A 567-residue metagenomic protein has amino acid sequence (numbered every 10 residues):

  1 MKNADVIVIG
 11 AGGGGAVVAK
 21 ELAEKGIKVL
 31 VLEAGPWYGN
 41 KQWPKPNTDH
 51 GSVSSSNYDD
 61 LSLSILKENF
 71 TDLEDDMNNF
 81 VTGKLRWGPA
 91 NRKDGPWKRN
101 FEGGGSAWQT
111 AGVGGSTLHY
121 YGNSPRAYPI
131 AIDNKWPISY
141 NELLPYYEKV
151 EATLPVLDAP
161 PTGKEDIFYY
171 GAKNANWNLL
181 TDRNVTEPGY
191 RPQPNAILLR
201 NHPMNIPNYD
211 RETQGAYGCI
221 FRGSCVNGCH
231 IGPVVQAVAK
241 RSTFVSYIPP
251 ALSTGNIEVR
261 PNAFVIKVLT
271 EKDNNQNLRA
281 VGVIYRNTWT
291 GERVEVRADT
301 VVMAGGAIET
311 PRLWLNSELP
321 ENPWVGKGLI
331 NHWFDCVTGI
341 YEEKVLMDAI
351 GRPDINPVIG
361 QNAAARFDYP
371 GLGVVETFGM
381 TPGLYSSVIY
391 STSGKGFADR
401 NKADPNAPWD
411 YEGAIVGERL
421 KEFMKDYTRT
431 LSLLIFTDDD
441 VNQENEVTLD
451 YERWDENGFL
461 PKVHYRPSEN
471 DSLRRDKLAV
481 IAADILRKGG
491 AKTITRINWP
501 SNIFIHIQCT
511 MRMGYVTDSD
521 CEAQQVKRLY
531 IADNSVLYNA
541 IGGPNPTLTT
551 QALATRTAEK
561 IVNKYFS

Functional and structural regions predicted by a protein language model:
A4-V31: N-terminal Rossmann-like FAD-binding beta1-loop-alpha1 element of flavoenzymes
G12-G13, I308, V536: Residue-level detector of alpha-helix initiation sites
E24, K28, A34-S55, E142 (+9 more regions): Glycine-rich loop(s) and the adjacent beta-strand/alpha-helix scaffold that form part
P36, T48-R86, D299-T428, S567: Mid-to-C-terminal "cap/lid" subdomains and adjacent gly/pro-rich loops that border and regulate access to redox
N57-P89, R99-S106, H119, P129-A131 (+3 more regions): Conserved redox-cofactor binding core of oxidoreductases
K93-D94, I266-L269, T428-D439, L460-A540 (+1 more regions): A glycine-rich dinucleotide-binding beta-alpha-beta segment and adjacent secondary-structure elements that constitute
S116-L118, N123, T186-H230, V234-V245 (+2 more regions): Flavin (FAD/FMN)-binding glycine-rich loop and adjacent Rossmann-like elements that form
N539-A558: A conserved FAD-binding loop/helix module that cradles the flavin
